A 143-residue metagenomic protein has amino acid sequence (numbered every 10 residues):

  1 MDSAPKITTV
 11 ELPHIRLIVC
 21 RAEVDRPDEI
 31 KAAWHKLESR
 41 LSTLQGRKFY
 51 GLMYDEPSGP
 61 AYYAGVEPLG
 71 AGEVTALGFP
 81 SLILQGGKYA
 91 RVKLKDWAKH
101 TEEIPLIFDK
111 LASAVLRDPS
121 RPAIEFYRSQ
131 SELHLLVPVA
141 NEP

Functional and structural regions predicted by a protein language model:
M1-P143: A solvent-exposed interaction/effector surface
